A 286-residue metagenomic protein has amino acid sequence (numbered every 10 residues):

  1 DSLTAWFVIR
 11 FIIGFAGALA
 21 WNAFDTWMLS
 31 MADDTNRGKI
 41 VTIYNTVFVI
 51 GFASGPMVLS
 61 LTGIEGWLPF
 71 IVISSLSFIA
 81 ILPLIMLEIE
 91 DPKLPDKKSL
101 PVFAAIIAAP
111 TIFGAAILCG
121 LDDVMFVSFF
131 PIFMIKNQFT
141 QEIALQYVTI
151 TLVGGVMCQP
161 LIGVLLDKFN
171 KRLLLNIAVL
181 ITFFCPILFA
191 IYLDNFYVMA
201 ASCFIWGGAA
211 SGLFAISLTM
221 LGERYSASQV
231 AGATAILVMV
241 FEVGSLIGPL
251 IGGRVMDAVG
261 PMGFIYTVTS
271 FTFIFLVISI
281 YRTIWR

Functional and structural regions predicted by a protein language model:
T4-I12, Y197-I205: Paired small-residue
F11-T46: Cytoplasmic helix-loop-helix junction between adjacent transmembrane helices in 12-TM secondary transporters
L19-A32, S211-Y225: Intracellular juxtamembrane helix-capping segments at the cytosolic ends of symmetry-related transmembrane helices
D34-Y44, Q141-E142, Y225-L237: Loop-to-transmembrane helix entry/capping segments in MFS-fold secondary transporters and related SLC/MFSD carriers
G63, C158-N170, M256-D257: Helix-to-loop junctions at the C-terminal end of transmembrane segments in multipass secondary transporters
S74-L94, I278-R282: C-terminal membrane-cytosol helix-exit motif in multi-pass small-molecule transporters
L173-L188, T269: Structural signature of the two symmetry-related core transmembrane helices
S228-D257: A late C-terminal transmembrane helix in Major Facilitator Superfamily
